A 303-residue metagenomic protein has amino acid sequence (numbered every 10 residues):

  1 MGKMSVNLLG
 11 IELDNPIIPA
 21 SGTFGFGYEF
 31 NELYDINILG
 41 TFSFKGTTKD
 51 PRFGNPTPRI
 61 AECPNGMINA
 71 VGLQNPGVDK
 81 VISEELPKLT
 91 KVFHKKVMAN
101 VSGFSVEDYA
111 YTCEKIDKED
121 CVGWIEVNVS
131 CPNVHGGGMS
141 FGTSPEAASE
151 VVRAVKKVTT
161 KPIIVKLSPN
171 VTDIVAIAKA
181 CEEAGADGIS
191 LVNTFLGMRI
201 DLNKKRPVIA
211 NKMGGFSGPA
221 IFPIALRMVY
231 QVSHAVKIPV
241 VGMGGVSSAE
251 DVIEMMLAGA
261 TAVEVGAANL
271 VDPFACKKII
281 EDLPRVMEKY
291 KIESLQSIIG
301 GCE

Functional and structural regions predicted by a protein language model:
M1-V97, S102-F104: N-terminal capping/small domains of soluble enzymes
L33, K45, K88, E119 (+6 more regions): Change "in soluble alpha/beta enzymes" to "in soluble alpha/beta proteins
L39-G40, K45, K95, V122-I125 (+3 more regions): Short acidic/polar active-site loop segments enriched in Thr and Asp
T48-F53, P132-V134, L196-R199, L270-D272: Short gly/pro/ser/thr-enriched loop/turn and capping motifs at secondary-structure boundaries
N55-P64, I200-G214, M256, A268-E293: C-terminal helical cap(s) of enzyme catalytic domains, especially alpha/beta-barrels
F104-V241, E250-A260, V265: Alpha/beta enzyme core
V246: Short donor-sugar binding/catalytic loops of nucleotide-sugar-dependent glycosyltransferases, especially enzymes
Q296-E303: A short, charged, Gly/Pro-tolerant segment at domain boundaries
